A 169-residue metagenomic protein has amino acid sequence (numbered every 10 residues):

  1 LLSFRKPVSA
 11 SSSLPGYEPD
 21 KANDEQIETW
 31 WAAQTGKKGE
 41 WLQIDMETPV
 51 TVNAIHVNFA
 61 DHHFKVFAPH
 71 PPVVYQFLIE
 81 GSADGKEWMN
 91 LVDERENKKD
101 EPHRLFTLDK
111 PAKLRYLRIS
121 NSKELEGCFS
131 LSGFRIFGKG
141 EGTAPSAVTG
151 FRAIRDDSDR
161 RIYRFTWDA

Functional and structural regions predicted by a protein language model:
L1-L2, S12, G16-V92, D100-A153 (+1 more regions): Aromatic, loop-rich ligand-recognition surfaces of beta-strand-rich domains
N97: Surface loop/turn signatures of beta-propeller and other carbohydrate-active proteins
